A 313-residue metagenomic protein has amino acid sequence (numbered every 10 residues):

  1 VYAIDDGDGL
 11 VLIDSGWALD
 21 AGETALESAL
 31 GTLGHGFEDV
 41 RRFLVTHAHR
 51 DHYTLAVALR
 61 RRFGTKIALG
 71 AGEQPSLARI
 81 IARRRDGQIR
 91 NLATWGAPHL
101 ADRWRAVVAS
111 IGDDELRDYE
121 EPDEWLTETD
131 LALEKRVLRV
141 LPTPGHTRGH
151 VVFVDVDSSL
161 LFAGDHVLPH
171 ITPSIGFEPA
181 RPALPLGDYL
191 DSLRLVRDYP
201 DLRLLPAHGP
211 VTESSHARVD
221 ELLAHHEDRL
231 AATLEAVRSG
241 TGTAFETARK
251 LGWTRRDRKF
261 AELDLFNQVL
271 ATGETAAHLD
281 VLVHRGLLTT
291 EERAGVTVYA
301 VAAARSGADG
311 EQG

Functional and structural regions predicted by a protein language model:
V1-D39, V152-P169: Conserved beta-strand hairpin/beta-sheet module of binuclear metal-dependent hydrolase folds, prominently
A3-I4, T127-D155, L160: Core dinuclear metal-dependent hydrolase active-site scaffold
I13-S15, V40-A48, I67-G70, P142-G145 (+2 more regions): Active-site neighborhood of phospho(di)ester-bond hydrolases with catalytic His/Asp-centered motifs
A18-E23, G31-A132, S159: Active-site HxH/HxHxD metal-binding segment of metal-dependent hydrolases
L19-A21, A48-Y53, Q74-S76, T147-H150 (+3 more regions): Active-site environment of divalent metal-dependent phosphoester hydrolases
R61, H150-V154, L160, P169-H170 (+1 more regions): Divalent-metal (often Zn2+) His-rich catalytic cores of metallo-beta-lactamase-fold enzymes
R61, T143, V283: Short, contiguous alpha-helical
E235-G313: C-terminal regulatory/interaction regions
